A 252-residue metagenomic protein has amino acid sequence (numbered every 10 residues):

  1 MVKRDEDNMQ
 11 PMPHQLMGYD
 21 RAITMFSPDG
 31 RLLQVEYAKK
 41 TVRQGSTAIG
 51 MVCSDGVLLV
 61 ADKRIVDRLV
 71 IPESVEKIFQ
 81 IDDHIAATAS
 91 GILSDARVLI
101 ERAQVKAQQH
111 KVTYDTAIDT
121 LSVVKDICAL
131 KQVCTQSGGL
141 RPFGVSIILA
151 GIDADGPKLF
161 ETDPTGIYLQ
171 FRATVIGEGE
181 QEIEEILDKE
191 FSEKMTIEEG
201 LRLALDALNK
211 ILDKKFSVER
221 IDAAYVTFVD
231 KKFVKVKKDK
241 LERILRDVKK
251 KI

Functional and structural regions predicted by a protein language model:
M1-I252: Long, low-complexity N-terminal extensions
